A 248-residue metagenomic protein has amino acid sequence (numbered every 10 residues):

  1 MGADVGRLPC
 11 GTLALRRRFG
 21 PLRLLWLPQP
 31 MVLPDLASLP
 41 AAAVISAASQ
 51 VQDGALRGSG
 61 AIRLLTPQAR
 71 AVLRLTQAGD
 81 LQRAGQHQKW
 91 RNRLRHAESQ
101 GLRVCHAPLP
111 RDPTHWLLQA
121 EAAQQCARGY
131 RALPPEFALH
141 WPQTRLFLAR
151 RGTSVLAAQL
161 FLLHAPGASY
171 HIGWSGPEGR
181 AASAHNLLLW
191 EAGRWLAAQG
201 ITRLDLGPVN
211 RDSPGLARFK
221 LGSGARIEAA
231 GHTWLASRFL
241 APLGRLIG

Functional and structural regions predicted by a protein language model:
M1-G20, G60-A181: A conserved beta-strand-loop-helix scaffold within acyl/acetyltransferase catalytic domains
L8-G11, L15, L22-A48: N-terminal accessory interaction module
W26, I45-S46, C105, R203-G207: Short catalytic-loop micro-motif centered on adjacent basic/acidic residues
P30-V32, P110, V209: Short beta->alpha junction loops/turns
V32-S38, R63, R70, Q82 (+3 more regions): Hydrophobic/basic alpha-helical segments enriched in Actinobacteria
L33-R70: Non-catalytic accessory segments adjacent to catalytic cores
A48-Q50, A107, A230: Conserved beta-strand termini and adjacent loop/short-helix elements that scaffold enzyme active sites in alpha/beta
W141-R245: Aromatic (often tryptophan-rich) hydrophobic motifs at membrane interfaces
